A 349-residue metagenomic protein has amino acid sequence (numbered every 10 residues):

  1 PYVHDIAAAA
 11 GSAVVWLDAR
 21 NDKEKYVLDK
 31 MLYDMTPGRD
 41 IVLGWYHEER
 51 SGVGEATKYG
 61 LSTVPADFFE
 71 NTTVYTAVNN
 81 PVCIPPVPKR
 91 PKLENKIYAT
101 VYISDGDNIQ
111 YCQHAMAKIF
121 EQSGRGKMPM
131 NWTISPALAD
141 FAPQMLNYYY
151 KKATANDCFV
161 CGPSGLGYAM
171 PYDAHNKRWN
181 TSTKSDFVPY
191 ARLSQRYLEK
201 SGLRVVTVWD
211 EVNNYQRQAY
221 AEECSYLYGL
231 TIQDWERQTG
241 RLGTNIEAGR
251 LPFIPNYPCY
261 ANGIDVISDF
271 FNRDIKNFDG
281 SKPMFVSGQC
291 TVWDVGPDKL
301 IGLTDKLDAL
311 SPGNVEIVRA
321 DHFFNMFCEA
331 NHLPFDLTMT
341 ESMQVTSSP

Functional and structural regions predicted by a protein language model:
P1, T133-Y215: Metal-dependent polysaccharide deacetylase catalytic core of the NodB/CE4 family, i.e., the active-site-bearing domain
Y2-R125: Non-catalytic propeptide/linker segments at domain boundaries
V3-A7, V27-D34, F120-Q122, L146-Y150 (+4 more regions): Short amphipathic alpha-helical segments and helix-helix/interface helices
A10-S12, A169-Y172, I254-P255: Active-site clefts of carbohydrate-active enzymes
V15, S104-K127, A137, S201-D336: Catalytic grooves of carbohydrate-active enzymes
K92-N95, R125, K152-A155, D279-G280: Extracellular/periplasmic catalytic domains that process cell-envelope and extracellular macromolecules
M130: Short loop->beta transition adjacent to catalytic acidic/histidine clusters or analogous donor-positioning motifs
E341-P349: C-terminal beta-sandwich/jelly-roll accessory domains of carbohydrate-active enzymes
